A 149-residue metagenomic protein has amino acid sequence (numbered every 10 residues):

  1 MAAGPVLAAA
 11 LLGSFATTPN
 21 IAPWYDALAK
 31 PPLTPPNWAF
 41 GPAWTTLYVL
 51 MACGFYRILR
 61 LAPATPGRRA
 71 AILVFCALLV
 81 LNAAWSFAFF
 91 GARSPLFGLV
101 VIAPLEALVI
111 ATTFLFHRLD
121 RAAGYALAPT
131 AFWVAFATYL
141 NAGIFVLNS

Functional and structural regions predicted by a protein language model:
M1-A16: N-terminal signal-anchor transmembrane alpha helix
P19-L33, L147-N148: Membrane-interface helix termini and inter-helical loops of multi-pass transporters
P35-L50, A92-L105: Membrane-interface loop-to-helix entry segments
V49, C53-S86: Helix-adjacent hinge/juxtasegments
I72-W85, L99-T112, T130-V134: Hydrophobic alpha-helical segments of small multi-pass membrane proteins
W85-L96, I144-S149: Membrane-interface helix caps and helix-loop-helix hairpins in membrane proteins
F89-P95, A111-G124: Membrane-helix boundary connector in multi-pass membrane proteins
L115-S149: Terminal transmembrane helical module of multi-pass membrane proteins
